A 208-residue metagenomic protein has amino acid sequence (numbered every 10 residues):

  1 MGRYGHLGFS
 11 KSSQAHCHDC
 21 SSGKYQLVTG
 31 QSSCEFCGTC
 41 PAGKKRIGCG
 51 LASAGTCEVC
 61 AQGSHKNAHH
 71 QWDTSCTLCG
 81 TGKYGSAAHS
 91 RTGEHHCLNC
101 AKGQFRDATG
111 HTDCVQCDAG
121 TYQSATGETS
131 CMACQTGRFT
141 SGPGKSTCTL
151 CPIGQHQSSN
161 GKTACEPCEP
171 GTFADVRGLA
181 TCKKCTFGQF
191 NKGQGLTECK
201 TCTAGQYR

Functional and structural regions predicted by a protein language model:
M1-R208: Disulfide-rich, cysteine-dense extracellular ectodomains and adjacent flexible linkers of secreted and cell-surface
